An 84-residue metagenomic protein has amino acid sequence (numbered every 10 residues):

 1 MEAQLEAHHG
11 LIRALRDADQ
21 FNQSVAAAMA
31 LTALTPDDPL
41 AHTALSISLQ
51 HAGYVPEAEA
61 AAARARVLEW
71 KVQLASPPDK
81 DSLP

Functional and structural regions predicted by a protein language model:
M1-E2, P36, W70: Short coil turns that delineate tetratricopeptide repeat
A18-A30, A52-R64: Structural signature of tandem alpha-helical TPR/SEL1-like repeats, specifically the intra-repeat loop/turn
A60-A62, V67-P84: Short, charged, intrinsically disordered terminal tails
